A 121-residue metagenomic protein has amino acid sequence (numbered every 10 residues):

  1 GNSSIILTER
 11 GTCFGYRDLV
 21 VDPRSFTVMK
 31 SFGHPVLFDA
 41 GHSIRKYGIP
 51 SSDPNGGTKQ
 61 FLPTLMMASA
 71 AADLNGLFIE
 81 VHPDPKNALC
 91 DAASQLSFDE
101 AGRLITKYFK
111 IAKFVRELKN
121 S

Functional and structural regions predicted by a protein language model:
G1-V81: Catalytic alpha/beta core domains of metabolic enzymes, predominantly
D84-E117: C-terminal helical cap(s) of enzyme catalytic domains, especially alpha/beta-barrels
